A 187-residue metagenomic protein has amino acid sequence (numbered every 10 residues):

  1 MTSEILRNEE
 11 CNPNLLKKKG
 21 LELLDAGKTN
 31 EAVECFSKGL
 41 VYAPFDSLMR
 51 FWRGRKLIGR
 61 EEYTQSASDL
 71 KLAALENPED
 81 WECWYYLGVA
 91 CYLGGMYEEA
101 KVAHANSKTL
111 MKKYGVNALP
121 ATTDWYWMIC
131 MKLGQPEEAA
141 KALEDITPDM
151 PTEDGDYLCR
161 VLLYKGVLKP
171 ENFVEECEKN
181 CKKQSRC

Functional and structural regions predicted by a protein language model:
T2, F36, Y63, L70-K71 (+1 more regions): Hydrophobic/aromatic packing residues within the alpha-helices of TPR/SEL1-like helical repeat arrays
I5, K38-G39, L72-A73, N106-S107 (+1 more regions): Canonical positions in the second alpha-helix
N8, Y42, E76, L110-Y114 (+1 more regions): Structural marker of alpha-solenoid helical repeat scaffolds
L21, R55, V89, M128-M131: Residue-level recognition of tetratricopeptide repeat
